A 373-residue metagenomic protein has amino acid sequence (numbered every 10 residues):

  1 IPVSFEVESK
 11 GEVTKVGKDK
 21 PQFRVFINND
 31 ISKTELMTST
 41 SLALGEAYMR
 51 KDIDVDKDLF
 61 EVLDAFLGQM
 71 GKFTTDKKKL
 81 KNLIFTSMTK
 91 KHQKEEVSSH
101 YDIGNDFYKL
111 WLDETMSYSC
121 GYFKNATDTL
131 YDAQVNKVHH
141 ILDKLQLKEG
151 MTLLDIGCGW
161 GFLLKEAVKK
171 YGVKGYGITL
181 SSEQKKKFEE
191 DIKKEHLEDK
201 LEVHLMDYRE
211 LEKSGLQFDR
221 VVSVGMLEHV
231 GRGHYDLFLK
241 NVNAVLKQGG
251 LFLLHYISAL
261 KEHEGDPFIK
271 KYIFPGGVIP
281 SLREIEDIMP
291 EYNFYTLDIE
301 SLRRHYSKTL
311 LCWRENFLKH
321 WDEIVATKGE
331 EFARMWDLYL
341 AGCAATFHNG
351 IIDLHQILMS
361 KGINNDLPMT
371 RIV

Functional and structural regions predicted by a protein language model:
I1-Q134, H140, K169: Feature captures hydrophobic
E149-G157: Conserved class I S-adenosyl-L-methionine
W160-Y171: Conserved SAM-binding loop of SAM-dependent methyltransferases across substrates and taxa, primarily the Class I
H196-E210: Conserved SAM-binding strand-loop segment of SAM-dependent methyltransferases
R209-V221: A short acidic, Gly/Pro-enriched loop at the edge of an enzyme's catalytic core that lines a small-molecule cofactor
D236-Q248: A short glycine-rich, Lys/Arg-flanked "PGG" loop and its adjoining helix->strand segment in the class I
G249-I257: Conserved beta-strand signature within the Rossmann-like core of class I S-adenosyl-L-methionine
I257-L367, I372-V373: Substrate-binding/catalytic lobe of Class I Rossmann-like enzymes that use SAM or dcSAM, i.e., the mid-to-C-terminal
